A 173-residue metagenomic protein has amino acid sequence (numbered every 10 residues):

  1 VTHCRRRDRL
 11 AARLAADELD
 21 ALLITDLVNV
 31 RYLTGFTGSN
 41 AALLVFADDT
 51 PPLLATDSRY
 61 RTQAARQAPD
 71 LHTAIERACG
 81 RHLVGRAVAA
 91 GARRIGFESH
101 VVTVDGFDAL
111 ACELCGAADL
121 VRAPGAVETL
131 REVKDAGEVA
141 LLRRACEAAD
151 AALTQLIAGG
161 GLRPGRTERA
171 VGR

Functional and structural regions predicted by a protein language model:
V1-L53, G85-G91, A118-L120, T154 (+1 more regions): Terminal domain-start leader segments
T2, R7, A78-R173: Flexible, acidic/His-enriched mid-domain "rim/lid" segments that flank
L27-N29, T56-T62, V102-T103, F107: Short, polar loop motifs at secondary-structure junctions
R31-T37, R61, V127-E128, K134: Generic, ordered loop/turn and secondary-structure boundary motif
L33, A64-A65, L110: Hydrophobic packing residues within well-ordered alpha-helices of enzyme cores
S39-A41, L71-H72, E113-L114, E138: Short, hinge-like loop/turn segments at secondary-structure boundaries
T56-G85: Compact, glycine/acidic-enriched structural inserts
